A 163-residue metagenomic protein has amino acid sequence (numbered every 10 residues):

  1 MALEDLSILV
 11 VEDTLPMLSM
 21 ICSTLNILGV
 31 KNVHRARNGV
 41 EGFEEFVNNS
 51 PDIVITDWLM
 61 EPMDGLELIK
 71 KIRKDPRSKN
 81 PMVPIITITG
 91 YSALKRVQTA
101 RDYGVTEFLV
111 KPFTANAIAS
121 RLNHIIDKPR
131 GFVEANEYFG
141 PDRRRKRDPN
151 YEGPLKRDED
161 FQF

Functional and structural regions predicted by a protein language model:
L15-R37: Two-component/phosphorelay signaling modules centered on CheY-like receiver
C22, E67, S92-E107, V133: Alpha4 helix (beta4-alpha4-beta5 surface) of REC/receiver domains from two-component response regulators
R35-E44, G65: Helix N-cap/capping motif at the beta->alpha junctions
N49-I55: Active-site beta3 strand of CheY-like receiver
M60: Receiver (REC) domain active-site loop signature in two-component systems and cognate sites in sensor histidine kinases
I86-I88: Hydrophobic/aromatic residues positioned on beta-strands within the core alpha/beta folds
F113-I126, R130, E134-A135: C-terminal output helix
D127-F163: CheY-like receiver
